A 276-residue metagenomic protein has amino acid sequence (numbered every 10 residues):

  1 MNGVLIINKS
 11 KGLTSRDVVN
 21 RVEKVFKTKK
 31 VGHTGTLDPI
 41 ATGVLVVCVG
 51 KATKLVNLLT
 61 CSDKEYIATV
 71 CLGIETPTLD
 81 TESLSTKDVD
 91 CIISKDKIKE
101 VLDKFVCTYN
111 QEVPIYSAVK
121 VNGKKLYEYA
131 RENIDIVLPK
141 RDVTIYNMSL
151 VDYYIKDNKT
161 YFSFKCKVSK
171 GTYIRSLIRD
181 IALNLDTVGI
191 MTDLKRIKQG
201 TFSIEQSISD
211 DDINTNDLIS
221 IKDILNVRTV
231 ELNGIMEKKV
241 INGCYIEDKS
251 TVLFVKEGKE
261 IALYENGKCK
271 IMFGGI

Functional and structural regions predicted by a protein language model:
M1-H33, L37, A41-V44, D88 (+6 more regions): Accessory RNA 3′-end/elbow-binding domains used by RNA modification enzymes
V47: Phosphate-centric recognition/catalysis
G50-T53, I74-E75: Short, charged/polar surface micro-motifs in flexible loops or helix N-caps
K54-L55, Y173: Short beta-strands and strand-coil junctions in structured, solvent-facing domains, enriched
N57-L72, I136-L150: Structural signature of FAD isoalloxazine-binding scaffolds in flavoprotein oxidoreductases
L58-N110: Acidic, low-complexity central loop/insert segments
K87-V89, V101-R175, D180-N184, K195-R196 (+1 more regions): Non-catalytic interaction surface on structured domains
